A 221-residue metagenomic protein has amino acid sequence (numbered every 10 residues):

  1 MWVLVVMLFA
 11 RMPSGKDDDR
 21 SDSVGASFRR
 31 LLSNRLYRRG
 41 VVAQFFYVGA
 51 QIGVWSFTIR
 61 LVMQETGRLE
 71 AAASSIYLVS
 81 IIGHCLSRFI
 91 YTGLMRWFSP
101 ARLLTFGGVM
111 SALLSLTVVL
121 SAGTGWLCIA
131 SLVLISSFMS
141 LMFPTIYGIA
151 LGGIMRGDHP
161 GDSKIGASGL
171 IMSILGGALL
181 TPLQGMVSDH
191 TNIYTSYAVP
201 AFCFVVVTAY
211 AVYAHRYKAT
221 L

Functional and structural regions predicted by a protein language model:
M1-D18, T208-H215: C-terminal membrane-cytosol helix-exit motif in multi-pass small-molecule transporters
M12-V41: Juxtamembrane intracellular "pre-TM" segments in multi-pass secondary transporters
L31-L78: Extracytoplasmic gate region of multi-pass secondary transporters
V62-M63, L94-M95, L183-N192, S196: Interfacial helix-cap and linker-helix signal at transmembrane-aqueous boundaries of multi-pass secondary transporters
S87-P100, S188: Helix-to-loop junctions at the C-terminal end of transmembrane segments in multipass secondary transporters
F98-I146: C-terminal transmembrane helical hairpin of 12-TM major facilitator-type secondary transporters
S140-D158: Intracellular juxtamembrane helix-capping segments at the cytosolic ends of symmetry-related transmembrane helices
I154-N192: A late C-terminal transmembrane helix in Major Facilitator Superfamily
